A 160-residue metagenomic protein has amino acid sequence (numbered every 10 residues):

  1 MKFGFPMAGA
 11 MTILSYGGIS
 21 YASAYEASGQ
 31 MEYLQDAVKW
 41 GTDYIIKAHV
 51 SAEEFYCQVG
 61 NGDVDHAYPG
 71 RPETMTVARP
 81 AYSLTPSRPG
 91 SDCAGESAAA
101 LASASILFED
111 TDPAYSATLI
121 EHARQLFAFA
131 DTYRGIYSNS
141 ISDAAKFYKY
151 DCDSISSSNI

Functional and structural regions predicted by a protein language model:
M1-F5, A24-S105, T111-S154: Extended ligand-binding groove/face enriched in aromatic
M1-K2, T12-G17, A22-A24: Extended N-terminal export/anchoring regions of large proteins
A10-I13, G17, A100, N159: The tetratricopeptide repeat
S154-I160: Short, compositionally biased segments
